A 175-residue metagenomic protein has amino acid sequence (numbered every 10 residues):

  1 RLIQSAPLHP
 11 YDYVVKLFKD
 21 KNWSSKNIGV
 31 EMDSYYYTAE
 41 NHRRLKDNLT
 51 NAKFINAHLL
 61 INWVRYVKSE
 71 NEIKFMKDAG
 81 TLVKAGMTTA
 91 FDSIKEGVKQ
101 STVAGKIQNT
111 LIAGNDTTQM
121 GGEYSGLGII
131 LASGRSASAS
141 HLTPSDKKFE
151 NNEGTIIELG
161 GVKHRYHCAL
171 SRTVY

Functional and structural regions predicted by a protein language model:
R1-A85: A composition/biophysics-driven feature that prefers long, compositionally simple stretches
Q4, Y66, G97, S138-L142 (+1 more regions): Hydrophobic alpha-helical scaffolding
D20-W23, N48, R135-Y166: Acidic/histidine-enriched ion/cofactor-binding microenvironments in catalytic or ligand-binding pockets
I28, M76, I107, N152-T155: Buried hydrophobic positions in well-ordered alpha/beta secondary-structure cores of metabolic enzymes
M32, H58, G80, I107 (+2 more regions): Short, structured patches in soluble enzyme cores that scaffold and shape functional sites
Y36-Y37, V83-E153: Active-site cores enriched in adjacent His and Asp/Glu residues with nearby glycine-rich loops that coordinate divalent
E72, E158, A169: Acidic active-site catalytic centers that drive phospho-/nucleotidyl reactions and related ester hydrolyses
H167-Y175: Short, compositionally biased
